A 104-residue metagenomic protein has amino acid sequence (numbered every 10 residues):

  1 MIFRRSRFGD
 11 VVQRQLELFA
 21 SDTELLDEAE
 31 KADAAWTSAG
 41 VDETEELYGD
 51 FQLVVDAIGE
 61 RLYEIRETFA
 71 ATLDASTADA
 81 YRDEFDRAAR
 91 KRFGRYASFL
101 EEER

Functional and structural regions predicted by a protein language model:
M1-S38: Short terminal alpha-helical segments
S6, D42-E45, G49, S76-D83: Generic alpha-helical secondary structure signal
A20-D27, V41, Y63, F93 (+2 more regions): Residue-level signal for secondary-structure boundary elements
L26-F69: Contiguous, amphipathic alpha-helical segments that mediate oligomerization or scaffolding in large protein assemblies
A71-R104: Amphipathic alpha-helical binding modules
